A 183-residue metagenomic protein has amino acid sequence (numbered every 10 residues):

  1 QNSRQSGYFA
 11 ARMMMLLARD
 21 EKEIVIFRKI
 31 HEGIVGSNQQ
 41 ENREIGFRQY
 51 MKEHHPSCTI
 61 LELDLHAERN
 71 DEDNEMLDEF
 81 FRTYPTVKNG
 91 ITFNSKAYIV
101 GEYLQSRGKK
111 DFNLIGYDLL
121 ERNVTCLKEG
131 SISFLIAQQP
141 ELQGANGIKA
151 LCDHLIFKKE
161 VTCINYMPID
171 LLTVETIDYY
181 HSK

Functional and structural regions predicted by a protein language model:
Q1-Q5, E121-K128: Flexible loop/hinge segments that line or gate small-molecule binding clefts
Q1-V25, Q139-I156: Hydrophobic alpha-helical segments within soluble ligand-binding/sensing domains
S6-A10, S37-C58, E72, M76 (+2 more regions): Short, solvent-exposed amphipathic alpha-helices that sit in or adjacent to ligand/effector-binding or catalytic
R19-V25, H54-L63, V87: Short, structured loop/turn "capping" segments at alpha-beta junctions
E23-V35: Short beta-strand segments enriched in small/hydrophobic residues
I26-K29, I91, L172: Short hydrophobic segments within beta-strands
I34-V35, M51, Q139-K183: Hinge/cleft segment of the Venus flytrap/periplasmic-binding protein
L61, L65-R122: Hydrophobic alpha-helical
